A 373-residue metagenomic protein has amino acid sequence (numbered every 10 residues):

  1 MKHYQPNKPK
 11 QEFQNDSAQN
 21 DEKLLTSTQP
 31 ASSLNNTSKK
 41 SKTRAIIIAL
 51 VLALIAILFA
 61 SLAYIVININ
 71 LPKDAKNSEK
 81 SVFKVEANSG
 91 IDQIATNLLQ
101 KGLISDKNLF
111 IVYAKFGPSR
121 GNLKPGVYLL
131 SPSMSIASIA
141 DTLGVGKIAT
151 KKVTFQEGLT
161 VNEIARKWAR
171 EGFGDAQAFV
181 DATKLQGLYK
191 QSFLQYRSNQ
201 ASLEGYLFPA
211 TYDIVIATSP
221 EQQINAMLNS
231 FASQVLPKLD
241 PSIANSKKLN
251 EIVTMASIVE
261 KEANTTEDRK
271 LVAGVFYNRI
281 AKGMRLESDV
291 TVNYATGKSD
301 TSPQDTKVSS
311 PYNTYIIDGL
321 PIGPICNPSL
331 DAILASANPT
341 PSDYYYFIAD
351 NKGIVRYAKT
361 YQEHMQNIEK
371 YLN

Functional and structural regions predicted by a protein language model:
M1-N7, A31-S41, I65-N68, F231-V235 (+2 more regions): Charged, low-complexity, helix-prone segments enriched in Lys/Glu/Asp/Gln
M1-S33: N-terminal targeting leaders characterized by basic, low-complexity, disordered sequences that direct proteins
T26-S27, N36, A56, T218: Generic detector of low-complexity/intrinsically disordered segments and short hydrophobic N-terminal stretches
L34-S78: N-terminal type II signal-anchor transmembrane helix that functions as the membrane-insertion/stop-transfer segment
A53-L58, L99-G102, P125-V127, T183-Q186 (+2 more regions): N-terminal start-of-chain detector that recognizes signal peptides and the immediate post-cleavage beginning
I55-S61, P132-M134, K147, L271-A281 (+1 more regions): Short N-terminal signal/transit or membrane-insertion segments and the immediately adjacent low-complexity/disordered
Y64-Q234: Signal peptide-directed extracytoplasmic domains
T154, K167-G174, G187-N373: Bacterial extracytoplasmic/cell-wall-associated proteins, especially those involved in peptidoglycan
